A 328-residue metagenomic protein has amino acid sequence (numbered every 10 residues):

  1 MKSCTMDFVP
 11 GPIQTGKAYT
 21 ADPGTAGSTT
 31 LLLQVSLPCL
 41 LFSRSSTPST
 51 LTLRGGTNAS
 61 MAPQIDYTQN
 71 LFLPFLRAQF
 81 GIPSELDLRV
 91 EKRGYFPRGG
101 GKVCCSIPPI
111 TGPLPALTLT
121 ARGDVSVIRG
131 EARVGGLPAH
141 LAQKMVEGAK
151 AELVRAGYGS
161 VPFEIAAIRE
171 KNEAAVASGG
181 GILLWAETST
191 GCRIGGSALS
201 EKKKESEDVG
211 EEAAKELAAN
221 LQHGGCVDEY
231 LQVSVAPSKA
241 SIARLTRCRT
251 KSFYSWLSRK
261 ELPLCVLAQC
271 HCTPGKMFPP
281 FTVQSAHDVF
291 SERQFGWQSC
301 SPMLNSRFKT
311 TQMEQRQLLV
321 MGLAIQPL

Functional and structural regions predicted by a protein language model:
M1-L328: Core subunits and conserved enzymes of cellular information-processing and envelope-translocation systems across
